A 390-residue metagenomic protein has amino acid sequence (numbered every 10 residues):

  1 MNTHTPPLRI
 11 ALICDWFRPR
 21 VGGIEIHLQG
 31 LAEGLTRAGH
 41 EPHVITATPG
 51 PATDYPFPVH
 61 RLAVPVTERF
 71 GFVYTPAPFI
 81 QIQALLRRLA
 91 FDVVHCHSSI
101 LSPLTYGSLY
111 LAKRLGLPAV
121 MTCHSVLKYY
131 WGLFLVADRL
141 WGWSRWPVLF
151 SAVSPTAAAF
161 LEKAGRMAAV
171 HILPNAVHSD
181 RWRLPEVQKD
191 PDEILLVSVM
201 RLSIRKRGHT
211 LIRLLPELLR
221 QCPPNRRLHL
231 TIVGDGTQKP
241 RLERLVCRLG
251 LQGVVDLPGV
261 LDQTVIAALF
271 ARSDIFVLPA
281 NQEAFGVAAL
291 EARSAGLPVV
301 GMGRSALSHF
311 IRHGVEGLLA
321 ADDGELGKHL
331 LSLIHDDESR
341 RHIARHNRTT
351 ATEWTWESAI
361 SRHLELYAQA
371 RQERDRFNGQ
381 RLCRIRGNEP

Functional and structural regions predicted by a protein language model:
T48, T156, A176: Carbohydrate-associated surface elements
Q188-P216, T231: Conserved donor-binding/catalytic core segment of Leloir-type glycosyltransferases
R241-L261: Nucleotide-activated donor-binding/catalytic signature segment of Leloir-type glycosyltransferases, i.e., the conserved
V260-L261, A268-S273: Short alpha-helical donor nucleotide-sugar binding micro-motif in glycosyltransferases
N281: Aromatic "clamp/platform" in nucleotide-sugar-dependent glycosyltransferases that forms part of the donor/acceptor
P298-G301: Short hydrophobic beta-strand element within catalytic cores of glycosyltransferases and related nucleotide-activated
H313-G324, S332-D337: Conserved acidic donor-binding segment of nucleotide-sugar-dependent glycosyltransferases
S339-E353, R362-E365: A short, well-ordered alpha-helix in the C-terminal region of glycosyltransferases
